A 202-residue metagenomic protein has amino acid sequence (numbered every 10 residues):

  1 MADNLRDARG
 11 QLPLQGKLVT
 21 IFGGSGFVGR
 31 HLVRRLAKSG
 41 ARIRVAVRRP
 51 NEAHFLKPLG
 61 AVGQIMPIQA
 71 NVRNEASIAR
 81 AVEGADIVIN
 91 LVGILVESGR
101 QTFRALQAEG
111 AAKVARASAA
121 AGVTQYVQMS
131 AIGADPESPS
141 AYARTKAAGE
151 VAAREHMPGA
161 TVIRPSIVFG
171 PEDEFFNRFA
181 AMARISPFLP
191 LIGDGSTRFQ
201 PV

Functional and structural regions predicted by a protein language model:
A8-A41: N-terminal Rossmann NAD(P)H-binding glycine-rich loop of SDR-like oxidoreductase domains
L18, D86-I87, Q125: Structural motif
A41-N51: Conserved glycine-rich Rossmann-like NAD(P)H-binding loop of the short-chain dehydrogenase/reductase
R42, I94-S166: Conserved Rossmann-fold NAD(P)-dependent oxidoreductase catalytic core, especially the SDR/UDP-sugar
V47, R164-P171: Conserved SDR Rossmann-fold cofactor-binding beta-strand/turn motif
P50-A120, I132-P136: NAD(P)H-binding glycine-rich loop region in Rossmannoid oxidoreductase-like domains and their noncatalytic homologs
G170-R178: Glycine/proline-rich active-site loop of Rossmann-fold NAD(P)-dependent oxidoreductases
A181-V202: A conserved pocket-lining segment of Rossmann-fold NAD(P)-dependent short-chain dehydrogenase/reductase
